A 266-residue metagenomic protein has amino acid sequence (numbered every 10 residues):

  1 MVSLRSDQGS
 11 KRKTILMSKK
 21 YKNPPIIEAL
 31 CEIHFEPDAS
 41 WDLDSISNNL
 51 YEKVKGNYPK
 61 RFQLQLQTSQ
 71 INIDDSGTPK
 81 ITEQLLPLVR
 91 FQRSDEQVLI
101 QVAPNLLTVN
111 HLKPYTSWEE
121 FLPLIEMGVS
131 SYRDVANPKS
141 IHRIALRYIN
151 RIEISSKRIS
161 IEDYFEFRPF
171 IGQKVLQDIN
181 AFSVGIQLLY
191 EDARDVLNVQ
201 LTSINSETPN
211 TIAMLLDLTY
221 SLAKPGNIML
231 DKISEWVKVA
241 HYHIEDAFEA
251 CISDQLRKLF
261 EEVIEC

Functional and structural regions predicted by a protein language model:
S3-V102, T108: N-terminal low-complexity, intrinsically disordered segments
L16, Q84-D95, L99, N110 (+2 more regions): Aromatic/basic-lined ligand-recognition segments that form π-stacking hydrophobic pockets flanked by Lys/Arg to engage
A29-F35, I186, A213-Y220: Short, hydrophobic/proline-enriched secondary-structure or compact coil segments at domain edges
P37-A39, L106, H111-S117, Y220-G226: A generic structural motif
W41-G56, T116-S140, G226, S234-V239 (+1 more regions): Extended intrinsically disordered, low-complexity coil regions enriched in Ser, Thr, Gly, Ala and often Pro
K60-D74, D134-I152, I179-A181, D246-C266: Short glycine-rich, low-complexity/disordered patches
L88-Q92, L99-I152: Internal, hydrophobic cores of structured domains that mediate oligomerization or house catalytic pockets within large
I212-C266: Long, compositionally biased interface segments
